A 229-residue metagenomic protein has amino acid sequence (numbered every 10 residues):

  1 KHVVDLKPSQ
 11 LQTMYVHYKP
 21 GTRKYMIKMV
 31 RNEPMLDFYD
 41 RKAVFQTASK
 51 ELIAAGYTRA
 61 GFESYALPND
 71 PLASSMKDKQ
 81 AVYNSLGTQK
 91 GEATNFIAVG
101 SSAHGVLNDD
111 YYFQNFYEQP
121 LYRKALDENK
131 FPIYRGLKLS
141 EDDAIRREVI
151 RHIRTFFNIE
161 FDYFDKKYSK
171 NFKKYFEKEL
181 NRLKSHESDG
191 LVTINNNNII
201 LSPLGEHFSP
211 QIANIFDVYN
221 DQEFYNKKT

Functional and structural regions predicted by a protein language model:
K1-K170, K228: C-terminal scaffold of the Radical SAM
K42, P203-E206: An alpha-helix initiation/capping motif
I53, K184-S188: Alpha-helix C-terminal capping/helix-coil junction sites
R151, N181-K184, P210: A generic structural signal for well-ordered alpha-helical surface patches
N171-S185: Short amphipathic alpha-helical interaction segments
E187-N197: A short, conserved structural fragment
N198-S202: Minor-groove-contacting beta-hairpin "wing" of winged helix-turn-helix DNA-binding domains
E206-T229: Short, amphipathic alpha-helical interaction segments positioned at domain boundaries
